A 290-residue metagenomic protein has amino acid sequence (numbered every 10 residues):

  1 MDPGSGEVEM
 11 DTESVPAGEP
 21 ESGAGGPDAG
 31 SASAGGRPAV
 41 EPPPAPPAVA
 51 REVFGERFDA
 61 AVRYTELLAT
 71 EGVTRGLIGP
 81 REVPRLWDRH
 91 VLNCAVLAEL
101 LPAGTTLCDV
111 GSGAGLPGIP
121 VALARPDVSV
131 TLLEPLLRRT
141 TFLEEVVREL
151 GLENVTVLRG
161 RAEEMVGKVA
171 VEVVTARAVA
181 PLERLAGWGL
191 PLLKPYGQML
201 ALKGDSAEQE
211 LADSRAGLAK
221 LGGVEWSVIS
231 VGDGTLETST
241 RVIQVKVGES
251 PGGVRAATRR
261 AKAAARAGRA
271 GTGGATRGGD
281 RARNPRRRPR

Functional and structural regions predicted by a protein language model:
M1-C108, L123-A124, R138-L158, A275-A282 (+1 more regions): Class I SAM-dependent transferase core
V110-S112: Conserved beta-strand/loop positions that form the S-adenosyl-L-methionine
A114-D127: Conserved SAM-binding loop of SAM-dependent methyltransferases across substrates and taxa, primarily the Class I
R125, L193-P195: Helix-to-beta-strand junctions that scaffold the AdoMet/dcAdoMet cofactor pocket in Class I SAM-dependent enzymes
S129-E134: Conserved SAM-binding motif I beta-strand of class I
E163-V173: A short acidic, Gly/Pro-enriched loop at the edge of an enzyme's catalytic core that lines a small-molecule cofactor
Y196-S206: Conserved beta-strand signature within the Rossmann-like core of class I S-adenosyl-L-methionine
A212-R290: SAM/dcSAM-binding transferase cores
